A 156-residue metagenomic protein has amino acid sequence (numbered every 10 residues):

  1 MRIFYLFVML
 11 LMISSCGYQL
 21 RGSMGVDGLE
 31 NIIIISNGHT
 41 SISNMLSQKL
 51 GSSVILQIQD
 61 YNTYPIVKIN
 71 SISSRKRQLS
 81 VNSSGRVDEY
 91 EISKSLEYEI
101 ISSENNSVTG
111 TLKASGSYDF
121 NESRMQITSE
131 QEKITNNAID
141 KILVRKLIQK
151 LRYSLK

Functional and structural regions predicted by a protein language model:
M1-Y5: Positively charged n-region of N-terminal signal peptides that target proteins for export
M12-S15: C-terminal motif of bacterial Sec signal peptides marking the signal peptidase cleavage site
G17-Q19: Bacterial signal peptide processing site
S23-S73: N-terminal segment of the mature soluble domain
L50, V54, I100-E104, K146-L155: Sec/Tat-exported extracytoplasmic proteins
I66-T111, S117-K133: Surface-exposed short loop/turn segments
Q126-K156: C-terminal/domain-edge helix-coil "capping" segments
